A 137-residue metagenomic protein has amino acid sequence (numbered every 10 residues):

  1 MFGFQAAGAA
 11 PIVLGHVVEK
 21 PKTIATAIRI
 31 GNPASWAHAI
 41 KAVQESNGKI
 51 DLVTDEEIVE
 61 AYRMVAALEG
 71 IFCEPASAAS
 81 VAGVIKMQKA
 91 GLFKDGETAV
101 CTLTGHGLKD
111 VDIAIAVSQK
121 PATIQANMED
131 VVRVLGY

Functional and structural regions predicted by a protein language model:
M1-Q5, V100-L103: Extended hydrophobic secondary-structure segments that form protein cores and membrane-embedded regions
F2-C73, V117-Y137: Active-site/ligand-binding loops adjacent to catalytic centers
G8-P11, S80, K109: Short, active-site-adjacent cap segments at secondary-structure transitions
V59-R63, L68-K86, E97-A99: Substrate-binding/catalytic subdomain of NAD(P)-dependent oxidoreductase enzymes
A82-Y137: Phosphate-binding loop/pocket of nucleotide- and phosphate-handling active sites
